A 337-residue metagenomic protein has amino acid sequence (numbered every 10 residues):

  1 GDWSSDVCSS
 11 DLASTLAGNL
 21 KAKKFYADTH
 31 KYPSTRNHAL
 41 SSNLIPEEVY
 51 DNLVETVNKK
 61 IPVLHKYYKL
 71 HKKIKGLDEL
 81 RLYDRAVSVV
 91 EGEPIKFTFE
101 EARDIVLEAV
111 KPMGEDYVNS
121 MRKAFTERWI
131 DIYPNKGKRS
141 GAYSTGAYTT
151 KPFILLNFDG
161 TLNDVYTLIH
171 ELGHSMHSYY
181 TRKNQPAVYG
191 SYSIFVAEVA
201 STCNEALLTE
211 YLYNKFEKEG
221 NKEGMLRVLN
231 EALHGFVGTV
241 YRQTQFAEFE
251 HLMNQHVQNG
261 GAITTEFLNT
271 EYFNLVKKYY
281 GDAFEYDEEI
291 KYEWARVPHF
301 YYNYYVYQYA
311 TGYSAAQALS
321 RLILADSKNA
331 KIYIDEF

Functional and structural regions predicted by a protein language model:
G1-F337: Cation-handling catalytic/transport regions enriched in His/Asp/Glu
